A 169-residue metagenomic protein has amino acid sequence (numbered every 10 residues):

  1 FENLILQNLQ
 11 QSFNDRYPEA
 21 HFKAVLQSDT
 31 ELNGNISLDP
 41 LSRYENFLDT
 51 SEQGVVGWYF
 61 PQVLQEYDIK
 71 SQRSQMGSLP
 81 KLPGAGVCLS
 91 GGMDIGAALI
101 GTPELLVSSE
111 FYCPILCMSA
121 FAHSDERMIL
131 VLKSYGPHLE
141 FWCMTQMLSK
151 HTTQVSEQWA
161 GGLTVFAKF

Functional and structural regions predicted by a protein language model:
F1-C88, G92-F169: A binding-site-centric feature that preferentially detects glycan-recognition modules on secreted/surface proteins
